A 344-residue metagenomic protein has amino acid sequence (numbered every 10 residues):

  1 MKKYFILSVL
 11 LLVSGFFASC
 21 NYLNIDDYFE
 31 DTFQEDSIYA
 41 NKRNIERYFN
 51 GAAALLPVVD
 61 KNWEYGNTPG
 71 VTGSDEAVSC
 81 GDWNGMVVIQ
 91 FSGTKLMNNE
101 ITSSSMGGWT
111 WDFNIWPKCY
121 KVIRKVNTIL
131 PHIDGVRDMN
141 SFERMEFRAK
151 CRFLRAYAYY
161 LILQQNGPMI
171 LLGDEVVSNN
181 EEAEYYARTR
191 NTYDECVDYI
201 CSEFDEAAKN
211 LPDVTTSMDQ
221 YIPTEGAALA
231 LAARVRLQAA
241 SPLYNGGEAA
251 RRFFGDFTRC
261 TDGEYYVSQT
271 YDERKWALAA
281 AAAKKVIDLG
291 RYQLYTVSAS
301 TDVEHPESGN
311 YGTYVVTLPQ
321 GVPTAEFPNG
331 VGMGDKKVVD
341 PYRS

Functional and structural regions predicted by a protein language model:
M1-F29: Bacterial Sec-dependent N-terminal signal peptides
N21-Q90, M169, G226, R236-S344: An aromatic- and glycine-enriched ligand-binding surface/loop that stacks and positions planar moieties
Q34-N50, A54-Y65, M86-N166, A183-Q220: Conserved, well-structured interaction surfaces
P131, Y160-Q164, L231-S241: Short glycine/serine- and small hydrophobic-enriched flexible loop segments
E175-V177, S202: Alpha-helical protein-protein interaction scaffolds
V177-E184, C260-D262: Short glycine/proline- and charge-enriched loop/turn segments that cap or connect secondary-structure elements
E181-E195, Y271-L278, A282: Structural transition elements
Y221-L231, V235: Amphipathic alpha-helical protein-interaction segments enriched in hydrophobic
